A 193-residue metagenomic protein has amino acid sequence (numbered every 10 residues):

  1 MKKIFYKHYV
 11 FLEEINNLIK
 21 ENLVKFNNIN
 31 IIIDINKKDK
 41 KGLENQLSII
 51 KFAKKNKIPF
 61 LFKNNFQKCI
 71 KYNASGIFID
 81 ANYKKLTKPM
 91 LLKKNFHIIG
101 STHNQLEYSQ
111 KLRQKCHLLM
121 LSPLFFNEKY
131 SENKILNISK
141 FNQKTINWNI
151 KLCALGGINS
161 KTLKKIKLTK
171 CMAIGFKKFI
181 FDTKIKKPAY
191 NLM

Functional and structural regions predicted by a protein language model:
M1-E21: N-terminal amphipathic alpha-helix/helix-capping segment at the start of soluble metabolic enzymes
F5-Y9, N28-I32, K57-L61, S75-F78 (+4 more regions): Structural preference for beta-strand elements that scaffold enzyme active sites
L12-I15, P59-Q67, I79-N82, I99-S109 (+2 more regions): Glycine-rich beta-to-alpha transition loops that act as phosphate-gripper elements at the mouths of alpha/beta enzyme
L18-I29, Y108-L121: Alpha/beta enzyme core
K20-E21, Q46, I50, F66 (+3 more regions): Generic hydrophobic/aromatic pocket-lining and core-packing "Φ" positions
N28-L92: N-terminal active-site wall of soluble small-molecule enzyme domains
N45-L61, K84, K88-Q105, N133-G157: Alpha-helix-loop-beta-strand connector modules within alpha/beta enzyme cores
I77-P89, L118-I135, I158-M193: Glycine-rich phosphate-binding active-site loops on the catalytic face of alpha/beta enzymes
